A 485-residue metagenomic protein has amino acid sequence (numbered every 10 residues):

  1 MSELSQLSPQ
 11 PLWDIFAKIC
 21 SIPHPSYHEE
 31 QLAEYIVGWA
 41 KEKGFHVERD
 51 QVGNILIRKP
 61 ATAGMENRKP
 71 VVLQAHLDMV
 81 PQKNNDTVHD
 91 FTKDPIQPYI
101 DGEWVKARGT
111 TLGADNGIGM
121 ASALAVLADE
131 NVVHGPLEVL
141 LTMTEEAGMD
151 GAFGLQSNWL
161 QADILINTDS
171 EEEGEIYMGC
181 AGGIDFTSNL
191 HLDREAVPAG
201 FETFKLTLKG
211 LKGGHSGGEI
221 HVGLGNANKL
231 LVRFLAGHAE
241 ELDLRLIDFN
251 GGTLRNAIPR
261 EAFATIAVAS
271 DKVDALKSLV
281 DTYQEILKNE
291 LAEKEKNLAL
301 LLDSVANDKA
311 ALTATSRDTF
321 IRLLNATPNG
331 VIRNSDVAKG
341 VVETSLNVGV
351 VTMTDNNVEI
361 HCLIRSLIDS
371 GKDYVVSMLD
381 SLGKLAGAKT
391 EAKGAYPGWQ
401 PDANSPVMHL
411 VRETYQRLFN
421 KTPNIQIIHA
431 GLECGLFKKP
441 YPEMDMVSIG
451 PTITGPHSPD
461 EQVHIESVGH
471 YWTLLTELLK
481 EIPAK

Functional and structural regions predicted by a protein language model:
S2-E103: Acidic/His- and Gly-rich active-site-bordering loop/insert found across diverse amide/peptide-bond hydrolases
P9-W13, D336, E343-N356, L363 (+1 more regions): Zn-dependent metallopeptidase/amidohydrolase metal-coordination segment
P23, E103-K106, E146-A147, G154-R365: Midchain, well-structured core segments that form catalytic/ion-binding scaffolds
M65-A147, A152-D163, R317, P328-S335 (+2 more regions): Active-site metal-coordination/substrate-binding segment of hydrolases, especially metallo-dependent peptidases
L77-M79, W104, L140-G148, D169-E173 (+3 more regions): Acidic, glycine-rich active-site loops and adjacent beta-strand->loop/helix elements that engage anionic groups
N158, L224-E241, K272-V273, T319-N325 (+5 more regions): His/Asp/Glu-rich mid-to-C-terminal helical/loop segments that flank catalytic regions of hydrolases
N226-N228, R233-F249, P401-M444: Active-site-adjacent substrate-binding region of metalloamidase/peptidase-like peptide-processing proteins
V341-A430: Substrate-recognition/cap regions that form aromatic- and gly/pro-loop-enriched pockets for small-molecule ligands
